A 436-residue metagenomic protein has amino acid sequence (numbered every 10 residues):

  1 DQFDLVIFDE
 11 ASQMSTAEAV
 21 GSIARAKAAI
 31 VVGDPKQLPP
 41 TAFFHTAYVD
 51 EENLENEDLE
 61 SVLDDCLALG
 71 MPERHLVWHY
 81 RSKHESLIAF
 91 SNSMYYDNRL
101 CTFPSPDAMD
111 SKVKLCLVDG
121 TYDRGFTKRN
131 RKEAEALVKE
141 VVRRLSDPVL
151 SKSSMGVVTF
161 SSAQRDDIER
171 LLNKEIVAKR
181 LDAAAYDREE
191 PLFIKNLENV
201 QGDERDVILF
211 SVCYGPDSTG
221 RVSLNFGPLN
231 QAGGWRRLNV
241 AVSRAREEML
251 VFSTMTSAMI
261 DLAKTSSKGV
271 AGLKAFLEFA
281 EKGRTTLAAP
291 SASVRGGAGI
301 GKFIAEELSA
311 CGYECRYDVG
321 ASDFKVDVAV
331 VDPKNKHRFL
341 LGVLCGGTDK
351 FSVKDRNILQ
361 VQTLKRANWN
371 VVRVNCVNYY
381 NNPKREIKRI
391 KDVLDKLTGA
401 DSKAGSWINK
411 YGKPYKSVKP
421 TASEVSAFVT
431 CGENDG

Functional and structural regions predicted by a protein language model:
D1-F303, E307, G312, G320: Conserved helicase motor core of SF1/SF2 NTP-dependent helicases
T46-A47, T265-S267, D332-P333, E386-K391: Short low-complexity, flexible loop/linker segments enriched in glycine and/or proline with clustered acidic
V62, R237, Q360, R389-I390: A general structural detector for well-ordered alpha-helical segments in enzyme core domains, enriched
R246, S253-A258, G347-D349, C376-Y380: Short beta-alpha junction loops
E307-F339: Active-site metal-binding core of divalent-cation-utilizing nuclease and nuclease-like domains
C311, R316-D318, K354-R366, V371-C376 (+1 more regions): Catalytic cores of nucleotide-enabled group-transfer and carboxylate-activating enzymes in metabolic and assembly-line
A329-Q362, R366, V377-N381: Short beta-strand-loop-alpha-helix junction that forms the active-site gateway of nucleic-acid-processing nucleases
K365-D435: Basic, glycine-rich
